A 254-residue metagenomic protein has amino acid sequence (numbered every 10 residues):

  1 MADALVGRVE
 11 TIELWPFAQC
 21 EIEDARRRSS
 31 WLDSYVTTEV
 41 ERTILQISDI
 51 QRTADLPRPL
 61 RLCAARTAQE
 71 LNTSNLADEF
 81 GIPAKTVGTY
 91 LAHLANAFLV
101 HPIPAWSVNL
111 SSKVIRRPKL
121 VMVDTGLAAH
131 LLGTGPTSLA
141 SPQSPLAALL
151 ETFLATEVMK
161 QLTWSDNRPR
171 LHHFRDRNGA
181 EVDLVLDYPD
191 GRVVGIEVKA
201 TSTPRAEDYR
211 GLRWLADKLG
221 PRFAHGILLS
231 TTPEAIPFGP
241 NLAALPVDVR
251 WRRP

Functional and structural regions predicted by a protein language model:
M1-T11: Short regulatory helix/loop adjacent to the ATP-binding pocket of P-loop NTPases
E10-E21: Conserved AAA+ ATPase "SRH/arginine-finger" region at the nucleotide-binding site
S30-V193: Accessory nucleic acid-recognition modules appended to NTPase machines
T163-W164, W214-R222: Arginine/glycine-rich "motif VI" loop of SF2 helicases in the C-terminal RecA-like domain
V194-T203: Active-site ExK catalytic segment of metal-dependent nucleases
S202-L212, P254: Active-site-adjacent loop/helix micro-motif of nuclease/hydrolase catalytic cores
A224-S230: Short, hydrophobic beta-strand segments that form beta-sheet elements in well-ordered domains
T231-P254: Domain-level recognition of nuclease-like catalytic cores that cleave nucleotide substrates
